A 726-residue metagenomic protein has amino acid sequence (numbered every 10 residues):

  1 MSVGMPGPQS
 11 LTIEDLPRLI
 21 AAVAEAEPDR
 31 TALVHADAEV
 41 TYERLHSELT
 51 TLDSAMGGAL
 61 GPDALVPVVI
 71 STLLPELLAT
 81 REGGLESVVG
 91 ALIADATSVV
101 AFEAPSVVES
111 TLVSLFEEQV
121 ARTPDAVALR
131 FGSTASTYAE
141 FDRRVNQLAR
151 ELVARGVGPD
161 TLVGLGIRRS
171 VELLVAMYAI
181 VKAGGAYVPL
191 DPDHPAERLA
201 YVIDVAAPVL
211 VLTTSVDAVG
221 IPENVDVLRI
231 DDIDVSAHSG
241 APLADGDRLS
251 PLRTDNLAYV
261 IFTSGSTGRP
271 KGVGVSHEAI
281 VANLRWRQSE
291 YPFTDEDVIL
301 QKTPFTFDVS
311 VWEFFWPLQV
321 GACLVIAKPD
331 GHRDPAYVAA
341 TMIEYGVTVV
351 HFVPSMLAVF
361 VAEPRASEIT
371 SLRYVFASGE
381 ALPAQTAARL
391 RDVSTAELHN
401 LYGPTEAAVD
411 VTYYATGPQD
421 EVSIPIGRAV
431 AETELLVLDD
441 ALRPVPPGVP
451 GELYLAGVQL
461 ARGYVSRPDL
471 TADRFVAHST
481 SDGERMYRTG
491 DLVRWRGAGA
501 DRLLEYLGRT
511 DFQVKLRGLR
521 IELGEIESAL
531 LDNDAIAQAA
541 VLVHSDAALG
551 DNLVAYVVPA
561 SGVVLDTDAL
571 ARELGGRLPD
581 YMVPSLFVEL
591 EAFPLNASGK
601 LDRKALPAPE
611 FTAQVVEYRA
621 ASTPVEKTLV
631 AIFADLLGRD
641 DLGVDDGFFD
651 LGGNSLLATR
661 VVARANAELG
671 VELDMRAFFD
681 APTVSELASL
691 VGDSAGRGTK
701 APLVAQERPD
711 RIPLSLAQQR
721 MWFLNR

Functional and structural regions predicted by a protein language model:
M1-S2, R150, V211-S250, I280 (+5 more regions): AMP-dependent adenylate-forming
S2-I261, V275-H277, A282, P383-A388 (+5 more regions): AMP-binding/adenylate-forming domain of the ANL superfamily
A55-G61, E151-V157, S289-F293, W316 (+2 more regions): Glycine-rich helix-loop-beta junction characteristic of Rossmann-like nucleotide cofactor-binding loops
I70-T72, S170-V181, I521-E525, K627-A634 (+3 more regions): Phosphopantetheine-attachment site and its flanking helix in carrier
L77-S98, P192, Q538, L542-L553 (+5 more regions): AMP-binding/adenylate-forming catalytic domain of the ANL superfamily
V171-Y178, G185-D204, P242-P447, E452-A461 (+5 more regions): Motif- and composition-driven signal specific to adenylation
G457, P702-L703: Hydrophobic membrane-embedded alpha-helices and membrane-water interface caps/short interhelical or interfacial loops
